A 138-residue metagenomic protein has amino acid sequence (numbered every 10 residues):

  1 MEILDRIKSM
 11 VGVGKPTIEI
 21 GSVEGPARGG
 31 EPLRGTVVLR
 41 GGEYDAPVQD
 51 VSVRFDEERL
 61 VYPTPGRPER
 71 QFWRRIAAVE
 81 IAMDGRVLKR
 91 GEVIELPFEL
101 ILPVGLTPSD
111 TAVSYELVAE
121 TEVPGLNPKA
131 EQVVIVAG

Functional and structural regions predicted by a protein language model:
M1-G138: N-terminal onset of structured domains
